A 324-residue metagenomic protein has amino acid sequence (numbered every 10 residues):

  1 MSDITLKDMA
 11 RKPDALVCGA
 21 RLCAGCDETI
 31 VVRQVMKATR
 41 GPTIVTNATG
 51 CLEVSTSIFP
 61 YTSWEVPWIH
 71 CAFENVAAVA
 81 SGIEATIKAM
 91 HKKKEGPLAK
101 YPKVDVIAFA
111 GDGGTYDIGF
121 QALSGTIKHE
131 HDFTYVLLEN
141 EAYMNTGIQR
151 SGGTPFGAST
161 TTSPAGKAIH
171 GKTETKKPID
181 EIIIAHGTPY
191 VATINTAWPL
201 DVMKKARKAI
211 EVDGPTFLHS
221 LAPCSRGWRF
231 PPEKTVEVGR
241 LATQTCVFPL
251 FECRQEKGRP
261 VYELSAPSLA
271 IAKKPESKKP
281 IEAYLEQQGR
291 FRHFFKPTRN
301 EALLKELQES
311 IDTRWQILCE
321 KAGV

Functional and structural regions predicted by a protein language model:
D3-Y135, I148-A158, K172, A185: Cofactor-binding active-site loop characterized by glycine-rich and histidine/acidic residues
E53, N140-N145, S225-G227: Short gly/pro/ser/thr-enriched loop/turn and capping motifs at secondary-structure boundaries
G113-D117, N195-M203: Active-site glycine- and acidic-residue-rich loops that bind and position anionic ligands or nucleotide-like cofactors
L137, A192-I194, F217-L221: Short, conserved beta-strand edge motifs with alternating hydrophobic and charged residues
G152-K172, T235-P249: Acidic, Ser/Thr-rich peripheral helices and adjacent loops at domain boundaries
K167-G171, T188, T193, A206: Ligand/cofactor pocket segment of small-molecule handling proteins
H170-T188: A structural motif
V202-V324: Glycine/aspartate-rich loop-and-adjacent alpha/beta segment that forms the canonical ThDP
